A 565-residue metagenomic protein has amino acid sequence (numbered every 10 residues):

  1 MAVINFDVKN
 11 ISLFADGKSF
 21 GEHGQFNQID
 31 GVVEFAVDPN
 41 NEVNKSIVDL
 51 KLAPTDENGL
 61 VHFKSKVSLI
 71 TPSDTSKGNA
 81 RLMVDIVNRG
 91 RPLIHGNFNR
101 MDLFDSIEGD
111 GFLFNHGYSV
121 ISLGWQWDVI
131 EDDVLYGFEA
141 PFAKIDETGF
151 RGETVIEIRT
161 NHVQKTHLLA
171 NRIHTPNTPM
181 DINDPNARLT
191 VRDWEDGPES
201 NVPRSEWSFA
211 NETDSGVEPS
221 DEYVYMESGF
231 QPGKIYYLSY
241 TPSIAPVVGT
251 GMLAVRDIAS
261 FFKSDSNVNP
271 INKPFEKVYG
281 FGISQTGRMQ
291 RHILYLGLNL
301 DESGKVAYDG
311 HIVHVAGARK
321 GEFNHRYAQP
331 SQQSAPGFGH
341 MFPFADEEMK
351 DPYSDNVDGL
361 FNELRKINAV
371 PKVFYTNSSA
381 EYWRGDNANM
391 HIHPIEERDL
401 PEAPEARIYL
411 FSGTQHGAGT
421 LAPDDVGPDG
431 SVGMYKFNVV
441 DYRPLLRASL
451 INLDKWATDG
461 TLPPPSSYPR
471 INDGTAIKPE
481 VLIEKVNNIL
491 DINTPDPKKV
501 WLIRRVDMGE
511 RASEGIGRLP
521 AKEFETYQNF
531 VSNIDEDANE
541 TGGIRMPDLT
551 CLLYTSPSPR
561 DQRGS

Functional and structural regions predicted by a protein language model:
M1-Y240, A245, L298, V440: Catalytic-loop region of hydrolases
N44-I47, L93-N99, E131-F138, N267-V268 (+6 more regions): Short, solvent-exposed loop/turn and secondary-structure capping segments
G59-F63, Y240-S260, M289, F342-S354 (+2 more regions): Phosphate/oxyanion-binding active-site loops and adjacent basic polyanion-contact surfaces
P246, S260-Y279, S284: Gly/Ser-rich "nucleophile elbow"/oxyanion-hole loop immediately N-terminal to the catalytic nucleophile in hydrolases
E276-E322: Primarily recognizes the serine-hydrolase "nucleophile elbow" in alpha/beta-hydrolase and SGNH/GDSL folds
K320-T420, L446-I451, K455-W456: Extended catalytic-interface subdomain
N387-A388, L400, Y409, T414 (+1 more regions): Long, C-terminal catalytic modules of enzymes
Y554-D561: Conserved small/polar residues in nucleotide/adenosyl-binding loops
